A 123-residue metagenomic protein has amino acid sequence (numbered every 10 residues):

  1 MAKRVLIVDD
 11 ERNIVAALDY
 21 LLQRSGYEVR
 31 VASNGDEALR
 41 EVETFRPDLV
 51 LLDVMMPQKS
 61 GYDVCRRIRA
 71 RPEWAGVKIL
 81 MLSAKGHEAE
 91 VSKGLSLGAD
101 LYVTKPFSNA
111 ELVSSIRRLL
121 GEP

Functional and structural regions predicted by a protein language model:
R12-R30, L119: Two-component/phosphorelay signaling modules centered on CheY-like receiver
V31-L49: Acidic, metal-coordinating helix/loop segments flanking the phosphotransfer/catalytic sites of two-component signaling
M56: Receiver (REC) domain active-site loop signature in two-component systems and cognate sites in sensor histidine kinases
R71, K85-G86: Short, conserved "switch-loop" micro-motifs in signal-transduction and mechanochemical regulators
F107-R117: C-terminal output helix
